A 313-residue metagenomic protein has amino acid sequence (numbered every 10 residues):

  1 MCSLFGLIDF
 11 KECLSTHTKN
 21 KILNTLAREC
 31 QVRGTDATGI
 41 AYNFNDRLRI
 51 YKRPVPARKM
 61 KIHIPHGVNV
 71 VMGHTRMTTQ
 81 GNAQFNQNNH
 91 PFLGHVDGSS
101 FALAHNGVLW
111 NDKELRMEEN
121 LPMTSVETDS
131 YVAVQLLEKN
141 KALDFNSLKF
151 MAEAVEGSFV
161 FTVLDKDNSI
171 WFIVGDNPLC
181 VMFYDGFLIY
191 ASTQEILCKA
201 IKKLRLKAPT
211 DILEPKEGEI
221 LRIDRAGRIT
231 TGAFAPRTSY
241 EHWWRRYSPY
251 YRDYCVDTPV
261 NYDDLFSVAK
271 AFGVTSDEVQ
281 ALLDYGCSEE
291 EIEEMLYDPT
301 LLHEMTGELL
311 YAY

Functional and structural regions predicted by a protein language model:
M1-Y313: Conserved short alpha-helical segments that host acidic/polar catalytic motifs at enzyme active sites
